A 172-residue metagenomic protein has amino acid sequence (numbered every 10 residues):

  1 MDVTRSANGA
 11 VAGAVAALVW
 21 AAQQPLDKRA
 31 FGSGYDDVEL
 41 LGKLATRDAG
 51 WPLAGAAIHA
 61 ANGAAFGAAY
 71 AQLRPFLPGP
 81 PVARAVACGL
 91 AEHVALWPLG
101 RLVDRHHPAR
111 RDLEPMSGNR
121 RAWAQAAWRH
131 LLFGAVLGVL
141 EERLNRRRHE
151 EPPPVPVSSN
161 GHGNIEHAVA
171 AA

Functional and structural regions predicted by a protein language model:
M1-A172: Short amphipathic, positively biased membrane-proximal segments that drive organelle/inner-membrane targeting
